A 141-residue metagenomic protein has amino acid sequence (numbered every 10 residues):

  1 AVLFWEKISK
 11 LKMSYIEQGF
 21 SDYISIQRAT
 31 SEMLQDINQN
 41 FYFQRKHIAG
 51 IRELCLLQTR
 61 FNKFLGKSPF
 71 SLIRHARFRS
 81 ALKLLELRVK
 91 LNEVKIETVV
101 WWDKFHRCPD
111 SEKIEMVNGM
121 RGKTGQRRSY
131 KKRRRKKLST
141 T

Functional and structural regions predicted by a protein language model:
A1-T141: Catalytic cores of the polymerase beta-like nucleotidyltransferase superfamily and closely associated nucleotide
